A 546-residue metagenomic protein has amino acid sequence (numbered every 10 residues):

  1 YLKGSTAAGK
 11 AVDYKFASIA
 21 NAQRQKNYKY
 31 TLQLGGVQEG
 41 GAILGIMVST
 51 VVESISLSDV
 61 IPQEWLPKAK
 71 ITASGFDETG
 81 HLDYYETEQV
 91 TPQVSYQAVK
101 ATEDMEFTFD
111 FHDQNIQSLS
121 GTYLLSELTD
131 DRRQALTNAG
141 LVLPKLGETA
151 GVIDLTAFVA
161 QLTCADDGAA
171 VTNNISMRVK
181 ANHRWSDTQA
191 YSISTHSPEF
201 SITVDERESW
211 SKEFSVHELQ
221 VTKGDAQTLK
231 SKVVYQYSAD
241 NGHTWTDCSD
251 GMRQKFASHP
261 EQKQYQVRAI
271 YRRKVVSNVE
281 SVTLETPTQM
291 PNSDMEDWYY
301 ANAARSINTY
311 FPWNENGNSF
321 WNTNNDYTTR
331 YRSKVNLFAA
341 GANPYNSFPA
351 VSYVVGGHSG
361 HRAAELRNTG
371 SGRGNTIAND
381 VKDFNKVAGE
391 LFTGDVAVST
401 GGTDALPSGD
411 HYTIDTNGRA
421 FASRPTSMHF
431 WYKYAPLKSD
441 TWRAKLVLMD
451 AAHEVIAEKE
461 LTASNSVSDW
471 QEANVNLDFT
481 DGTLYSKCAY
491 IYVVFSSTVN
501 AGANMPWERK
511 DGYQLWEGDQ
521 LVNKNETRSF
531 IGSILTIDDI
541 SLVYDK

Functional and structural regions predicted by a protein language model:
Y1-S197, D450-K546: Extracytoplasmic cysteine-anchoring/structural motifs
Y85-Q93, S197, R207-G224, R424-P425: Short coil/turn motif common to extracellular beta-sandwich-like domains
W185-F200, S277-P287: C-terminal edge beta-strand
Q236-A239, R268: Conserved Ser/Thr-centered positions that define the repeating blades of beta-propeller domains
G242-K255: Surface-exposed, flexible coil segments in extracellular/virion-facing regions
P260-V275: Beta-strand-rich modules
T283-S427, T441-D450, E454-N474, S486-K546: Aromatic (Trp/Tyr/Phe) and Gly/Pro-enriched flexible surface segments
R424-P436: A short beta-strand element within beta-rich, extracytoplasmic domains of secreted/secretory-pathway proteins
